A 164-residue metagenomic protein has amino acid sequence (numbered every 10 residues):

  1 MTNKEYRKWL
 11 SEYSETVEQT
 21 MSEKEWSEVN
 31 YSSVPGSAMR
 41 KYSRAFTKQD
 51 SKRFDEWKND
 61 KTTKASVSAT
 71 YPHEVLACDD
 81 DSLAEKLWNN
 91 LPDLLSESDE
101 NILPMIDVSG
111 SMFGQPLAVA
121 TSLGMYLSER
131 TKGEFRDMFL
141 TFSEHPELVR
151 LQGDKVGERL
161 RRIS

Functional and structural regions predicted by a protein language model:
M1-V119, E129-S164: Long lumenal/extracellular ectodomains of secretory and single-pass membrane proteins
